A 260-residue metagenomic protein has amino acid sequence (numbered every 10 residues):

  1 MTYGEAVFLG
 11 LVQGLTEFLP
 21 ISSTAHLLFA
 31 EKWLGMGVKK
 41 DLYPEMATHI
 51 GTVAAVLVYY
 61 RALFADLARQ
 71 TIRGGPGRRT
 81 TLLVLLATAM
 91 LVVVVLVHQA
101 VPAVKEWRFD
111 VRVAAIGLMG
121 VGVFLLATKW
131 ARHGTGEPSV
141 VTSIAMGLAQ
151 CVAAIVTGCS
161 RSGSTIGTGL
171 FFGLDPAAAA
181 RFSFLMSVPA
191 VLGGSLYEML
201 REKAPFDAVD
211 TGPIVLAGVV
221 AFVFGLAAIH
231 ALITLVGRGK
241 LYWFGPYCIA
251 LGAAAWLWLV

Functional and structural regions predicted by a protein language model:
M1-V260: Multi-pass membrane proteins that catalyze or facilitate reactions on polyprenyl-/lipid-phosphate substrates and their
